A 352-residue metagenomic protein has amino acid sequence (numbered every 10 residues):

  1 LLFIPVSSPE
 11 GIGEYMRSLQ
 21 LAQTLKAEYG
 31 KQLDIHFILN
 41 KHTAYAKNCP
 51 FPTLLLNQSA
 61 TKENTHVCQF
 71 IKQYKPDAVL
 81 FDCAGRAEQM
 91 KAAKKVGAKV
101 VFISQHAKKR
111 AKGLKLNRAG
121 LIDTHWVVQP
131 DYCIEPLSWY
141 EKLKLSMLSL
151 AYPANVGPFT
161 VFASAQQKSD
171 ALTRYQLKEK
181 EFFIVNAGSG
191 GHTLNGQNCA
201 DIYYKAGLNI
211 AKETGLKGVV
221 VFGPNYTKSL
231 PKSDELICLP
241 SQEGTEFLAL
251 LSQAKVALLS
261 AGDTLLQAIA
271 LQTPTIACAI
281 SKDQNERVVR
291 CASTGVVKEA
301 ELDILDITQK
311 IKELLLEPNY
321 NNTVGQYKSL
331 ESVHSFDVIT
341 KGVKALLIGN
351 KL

Functional and structural regions predicted by a protein language model:
L2-E28, H36-L143: Active-site and donor-binding regions of nucleotide-sugar-utilizing enzymes
L39-A44, A211-S241: Catalytic donor nucleotide-activated moiety binding site of glycosyltransferases and closely related
L121-S189: A nucleotide-sugar donor-handling region in carbohydrate enzymes
D170-R174, E179-N225: Conserved catalytic-core segment of nucleotide-activated headgroup transferases in glycan assembly
S252-G262: Acidic donor-binding loop of glycosyltransferase active sites
L265-T308: Catalytic binding pocket for nucleotide-activated donors in carbohydrate/polymer assembly enzymes
I304-L330, G349-L352: Conserved donor-nucleotide binding/catalytic region of nucleotide-linked donor-dependent transferases
S332-L352: C-terminal alpha-helical cap of glycosyltransferases
